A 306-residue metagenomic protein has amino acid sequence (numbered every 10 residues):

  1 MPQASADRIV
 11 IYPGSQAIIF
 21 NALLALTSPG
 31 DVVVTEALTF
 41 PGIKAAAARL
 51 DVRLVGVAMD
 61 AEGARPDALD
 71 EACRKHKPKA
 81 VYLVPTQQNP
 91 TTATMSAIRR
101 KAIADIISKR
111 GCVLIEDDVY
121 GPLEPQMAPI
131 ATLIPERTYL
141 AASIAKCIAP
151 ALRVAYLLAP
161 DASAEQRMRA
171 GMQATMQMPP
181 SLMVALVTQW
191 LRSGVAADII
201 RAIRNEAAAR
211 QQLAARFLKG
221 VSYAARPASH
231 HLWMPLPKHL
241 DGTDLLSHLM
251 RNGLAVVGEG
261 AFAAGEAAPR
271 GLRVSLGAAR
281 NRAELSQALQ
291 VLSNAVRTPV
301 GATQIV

Functional and structural regions predicted by a protein language model:
M1-R110, I115, G121-Y139, R297-I305: Conserved core of the PLP fold type I
Q16-A17, H239, E266-G271: A short, glycine/Asx- and small/polar-enriched loop/turn that sits immediately N-terminal to a beta-strand
L38-P41, S163, G260-A264: Short, polar loop motifs at secondary-structure junctions
E136-R204: Conserved core segment of the aminotransferase class I/II
P160-D161, R192, P235-P237, G277-A279: Residue-level recognition of strand-loop junctions within catalytic nucleotide-signaling folds
R204-A215, Y223-L236, L245-H248: Conserved glycine-rich beta-strand-loop-beta hairpin in the small C-terminal domain of fold type I
R251-N252, G265-V306: PLP-dependent enzyme catalytic core of the Aspartate aminotransferase-like
